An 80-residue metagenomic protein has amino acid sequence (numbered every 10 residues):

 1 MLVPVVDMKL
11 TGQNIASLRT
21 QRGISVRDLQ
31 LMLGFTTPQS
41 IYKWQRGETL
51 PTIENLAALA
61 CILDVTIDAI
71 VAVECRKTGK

Functional and structural regions predicted by a protein language model:
M1-R22: A short, Lys/Arg-rich alpha-helix, primarily the initiator
M1-V5, C61, A69-K80: Short, charged recognition helix plus adjacent turn of helix-turn-helix-like nucleic-acid-binding domains
A16, R27, A57: Residues within the helices of the helix-turn-helix
R19, Q30, A60: The alpha-helix within a helix-turn-helix
T20, G34, R46-E48, C75: Residue-level detection of the helix-turn-helix DNA-binding "recognition helix"
G23-K43: Short alpha-helical DNA-recognition segment
G47-C61, K77-G79: Short, basic-rich loop-to-helix N-cap that marks the start of a DNA-contacting helix
